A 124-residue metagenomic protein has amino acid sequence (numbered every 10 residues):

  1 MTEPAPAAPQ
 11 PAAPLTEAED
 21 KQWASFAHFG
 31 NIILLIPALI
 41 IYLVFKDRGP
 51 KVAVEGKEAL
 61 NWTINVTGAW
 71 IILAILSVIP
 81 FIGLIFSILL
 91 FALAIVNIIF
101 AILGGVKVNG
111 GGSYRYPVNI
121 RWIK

Functional and structural regions predicted by a protein language model:
M1-K21, Y116-P117, R121-K124: Low-complexity, intrinsically disordered extramembrane tails and loops of integral membrane proteins
T2, V96-P117, R121-K124: Juxtamembrane transition segments at transmembrane-helix termini in multipass membrane proteins
A7-L15, I32-Y42: Hydrophobic alpha-helical transmembrane segments
L15-Q22, K51-V54, F81-I88: Juxtamembrane loop-transmembrane helix junctions in multi-pass integral membrane proteins, especially the extracellular
S25-A38, N61-A101: Hydrophobic alpha-helical transmembrane segments in multi-pass membrane proteins
F26-F29, I33-I36, L43, D47 (+1 more regions): Juxtamembrane, membrane-proximal amphipathic segments and lipid-exposed surfaces of hairpin/multipass modules
V44-R48, I75, I79-G83, G112: Membrane-interface elements of multi-pass transporters and channels
K46-A69, V106-Y116: Amphipathic, cytosolic membrane-interfacial segments at TM-TM junctions
